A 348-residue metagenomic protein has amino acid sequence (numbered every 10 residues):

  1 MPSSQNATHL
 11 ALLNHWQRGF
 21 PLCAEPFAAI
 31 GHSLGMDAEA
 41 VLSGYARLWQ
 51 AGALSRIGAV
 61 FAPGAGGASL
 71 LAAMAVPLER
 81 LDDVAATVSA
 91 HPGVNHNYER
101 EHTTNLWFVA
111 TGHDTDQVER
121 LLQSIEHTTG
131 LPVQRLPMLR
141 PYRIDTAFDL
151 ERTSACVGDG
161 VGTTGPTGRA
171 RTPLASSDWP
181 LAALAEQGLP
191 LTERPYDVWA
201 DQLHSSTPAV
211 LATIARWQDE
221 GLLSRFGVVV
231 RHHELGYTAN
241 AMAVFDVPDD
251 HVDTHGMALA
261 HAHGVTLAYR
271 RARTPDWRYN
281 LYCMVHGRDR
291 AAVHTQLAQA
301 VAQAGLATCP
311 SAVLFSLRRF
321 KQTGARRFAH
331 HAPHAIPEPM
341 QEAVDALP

Functional and structural regions predicted by a protein language model:
M1-P348: A compositional/biophysical signature of low hydrophobicity enriched in polar/charged and small residues
